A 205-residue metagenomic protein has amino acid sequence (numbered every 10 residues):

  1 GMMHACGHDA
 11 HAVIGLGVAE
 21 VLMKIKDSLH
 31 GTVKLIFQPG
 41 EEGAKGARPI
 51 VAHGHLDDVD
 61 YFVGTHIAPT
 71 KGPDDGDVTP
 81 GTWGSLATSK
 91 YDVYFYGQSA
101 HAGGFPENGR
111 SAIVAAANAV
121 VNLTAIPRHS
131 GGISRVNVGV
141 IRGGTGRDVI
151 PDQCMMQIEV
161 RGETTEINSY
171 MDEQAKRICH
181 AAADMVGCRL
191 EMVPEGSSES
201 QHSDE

Functional and structural regions predicted by a protein language model:
M3, D9-A10, D27-V140, T145-V149: Histidine/acidic-residue-rich, glycine-tolerant segments that coordinate divalent metal ions
H4-A5, P106, T165-Y170: Ordered, soluble secondary-structure elements with a strong preference for glycine-centered loop motifs and nearby
H11-G15: Alpha-helical transmembrane segments that form the membrane-embedded catalytic/substrate-binding core of multi-pass
G17, K45-P49, E107, Y170-E173 (+1 more regions): Generic recognition of short, well-ordered alpha-helical segments
G17-H30: Flexible, small-residue-rich helix->loop connector segments that border functional cores
V18-V21, H53-G54, Q174, I178-A182: Alpha-helical structural signal in soluble globular domains
I113-E205: Metal-dependent amide/peptide-bond hydrolase catalytic core, centered on the "pita-bread" metallohydrolase fold
